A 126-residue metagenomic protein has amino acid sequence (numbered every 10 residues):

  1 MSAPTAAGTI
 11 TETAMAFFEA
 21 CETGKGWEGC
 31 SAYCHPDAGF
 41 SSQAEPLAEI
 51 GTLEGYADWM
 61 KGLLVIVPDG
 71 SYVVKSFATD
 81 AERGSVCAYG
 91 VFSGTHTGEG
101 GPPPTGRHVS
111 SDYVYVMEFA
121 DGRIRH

Functional and structural regions predicted by a protein language model:
M1-H126: C-terminal and inter-domain tail/linker signature
